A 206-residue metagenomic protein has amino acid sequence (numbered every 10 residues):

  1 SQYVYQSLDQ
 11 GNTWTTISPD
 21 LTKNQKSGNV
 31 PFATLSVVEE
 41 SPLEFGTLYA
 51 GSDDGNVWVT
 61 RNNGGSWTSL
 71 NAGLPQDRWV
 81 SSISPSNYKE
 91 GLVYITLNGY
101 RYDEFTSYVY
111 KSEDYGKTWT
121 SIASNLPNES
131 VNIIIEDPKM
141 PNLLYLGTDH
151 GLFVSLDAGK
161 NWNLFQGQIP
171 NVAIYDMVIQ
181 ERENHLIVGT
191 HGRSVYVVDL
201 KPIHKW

Functional and structural regions predicted by a protein language model:
S1-W206: Beta-propeller blade termini and top-face loops
